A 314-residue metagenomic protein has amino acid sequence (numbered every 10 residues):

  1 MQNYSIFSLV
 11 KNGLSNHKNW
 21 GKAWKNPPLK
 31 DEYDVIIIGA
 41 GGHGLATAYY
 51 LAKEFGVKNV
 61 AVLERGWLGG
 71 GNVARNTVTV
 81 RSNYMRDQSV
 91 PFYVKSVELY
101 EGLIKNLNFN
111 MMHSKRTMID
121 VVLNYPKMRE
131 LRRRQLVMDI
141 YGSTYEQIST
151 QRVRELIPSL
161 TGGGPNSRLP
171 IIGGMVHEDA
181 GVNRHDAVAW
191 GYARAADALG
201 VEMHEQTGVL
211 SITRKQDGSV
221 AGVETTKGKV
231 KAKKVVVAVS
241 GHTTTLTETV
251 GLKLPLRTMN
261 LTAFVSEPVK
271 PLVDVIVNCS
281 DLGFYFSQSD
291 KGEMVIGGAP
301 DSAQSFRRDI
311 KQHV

Functional and structural regions predicted by a protein language model:
M1-V35, Y50-K58: Extreme N-terminal leader/targeting segments of oxidoreductases
K25, K30-E32, M111-D120, R134 (+2 more regions): Helix-loop-beta segment of a Rossmann-like dinucleotide-binding subdomain
A52-V73: Glycine-rich FAD pyrophosphate-binding loop
T77-S159, G283: Dinucleotide-binding Rossmann-like beta1-alpha1 core, especially the glycine-rich loop that anchors the ADP
P91-V94, V121-E130, M175-A195, H204 (+1 more regions): Short beta-strand to alpha-helix junction loop
M175-K234: Helical element adjacent to the flavin cofactor pocket in flavoenzyme catalytic cores
T225-D274: Central helical "cap/lid" subdomain
K270-V314: Active-site lid/adjacent beta-loop-alpha segment flanking the redox-cofactor pocket in flavoenzymes
